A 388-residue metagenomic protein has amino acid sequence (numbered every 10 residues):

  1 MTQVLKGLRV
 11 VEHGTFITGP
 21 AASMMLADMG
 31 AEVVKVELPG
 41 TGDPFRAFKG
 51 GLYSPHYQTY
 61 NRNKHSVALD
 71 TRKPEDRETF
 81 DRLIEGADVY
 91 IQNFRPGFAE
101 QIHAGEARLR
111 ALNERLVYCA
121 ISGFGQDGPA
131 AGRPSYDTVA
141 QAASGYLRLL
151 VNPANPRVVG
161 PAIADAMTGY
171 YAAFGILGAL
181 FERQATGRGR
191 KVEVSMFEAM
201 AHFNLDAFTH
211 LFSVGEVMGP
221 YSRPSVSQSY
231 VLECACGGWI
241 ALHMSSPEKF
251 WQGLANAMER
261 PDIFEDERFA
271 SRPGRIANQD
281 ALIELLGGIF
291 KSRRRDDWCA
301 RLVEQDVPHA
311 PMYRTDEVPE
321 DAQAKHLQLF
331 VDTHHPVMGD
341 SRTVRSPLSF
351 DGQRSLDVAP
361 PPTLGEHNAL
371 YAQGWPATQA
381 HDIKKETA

Functional and structural regions predicted by a protein language model:
M1-A185, G215, T363, H367-A388: N-terminal helix-loop segment corresponding to the beta1-alpha1 unit of nucleotide/adenylate-binding folds
M1-R9, E233, E317-A388: Terminal low-complexity tails and localization/encapsulation signals of metabolic enzymes
G40, F124-G125, M196-A201, C236-G238 (+2 more regions): Glycine-rich beta-alpha junction loops
Q126, P153-I163, Q184-A199, G219-P224 (+1 more regions): Conserved Rossmann-fold dehydrogenase catalytic segment
A154-A164, E233-G238, Q353-L356: Flexible glycine/proline-enriched surface loops and loop-helix/loop-strand junctions
A162-L177, M196-N204, S246, F250: Mid-domain beta-loop-alpha active-site segment that forms a flexible, acidic cofactor/metal-binding surface
G169-G189, H202, D206-F212, A255-R260: Oxidoreductase and adenylate-handling cofactor-binding alpha/beta cores
Q228-Q305, H309, A380-H381, T387: Aromatic-enriched alpha-helical interface/lid elements that frame and gate functional surfaces
